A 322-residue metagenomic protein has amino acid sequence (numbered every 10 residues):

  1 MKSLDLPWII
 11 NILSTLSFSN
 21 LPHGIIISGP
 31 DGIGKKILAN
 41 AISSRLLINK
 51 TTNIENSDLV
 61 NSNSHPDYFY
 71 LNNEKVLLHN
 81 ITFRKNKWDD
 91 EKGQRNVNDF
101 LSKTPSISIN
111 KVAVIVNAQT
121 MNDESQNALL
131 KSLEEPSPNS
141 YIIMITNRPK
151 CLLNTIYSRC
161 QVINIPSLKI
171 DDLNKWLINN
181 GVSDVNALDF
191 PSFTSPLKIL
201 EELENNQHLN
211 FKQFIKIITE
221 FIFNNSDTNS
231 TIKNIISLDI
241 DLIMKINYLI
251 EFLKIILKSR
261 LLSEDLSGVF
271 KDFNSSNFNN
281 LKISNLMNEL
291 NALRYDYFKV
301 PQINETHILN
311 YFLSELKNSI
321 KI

Functional and structural regions predicted by a protein language model:
M1-N61, P138-S140, N147-I322: Charged, glycine-rich active-site and insertion segments that engage polyanionic ligands
I12-F18, T82-V112, T120, K131: Conserved alpha-helical scaffold flanking the Walker A/P-loop in AAA+ ATPase domains
I27, I115, L129-L130, T146: Hydrophobic residues in beta-strands of the RecA-like P-loop NTPase core, especially within AAA+ ATPase
S28-G29, Y70-K75: A short hydrophobic beta-strand->loop->alpha-helix junction that borders the nucleotide-binding pocket of P-loop NTPases
Y68-Y70, V162: Conserved beta-strand scaffold positions in the cores of enzyme catalytic domains, especially in NTP/NDP-utilizing
S102, N127-M144: Conserved catalytic/switch belt of AAA+ P-loop NTPases
T120-M121, E135, C151: Residues immediately C-terminal
D123-E124, N154: Conserved D-loop-proximal element of ABC-family nucleotide-binding domains
